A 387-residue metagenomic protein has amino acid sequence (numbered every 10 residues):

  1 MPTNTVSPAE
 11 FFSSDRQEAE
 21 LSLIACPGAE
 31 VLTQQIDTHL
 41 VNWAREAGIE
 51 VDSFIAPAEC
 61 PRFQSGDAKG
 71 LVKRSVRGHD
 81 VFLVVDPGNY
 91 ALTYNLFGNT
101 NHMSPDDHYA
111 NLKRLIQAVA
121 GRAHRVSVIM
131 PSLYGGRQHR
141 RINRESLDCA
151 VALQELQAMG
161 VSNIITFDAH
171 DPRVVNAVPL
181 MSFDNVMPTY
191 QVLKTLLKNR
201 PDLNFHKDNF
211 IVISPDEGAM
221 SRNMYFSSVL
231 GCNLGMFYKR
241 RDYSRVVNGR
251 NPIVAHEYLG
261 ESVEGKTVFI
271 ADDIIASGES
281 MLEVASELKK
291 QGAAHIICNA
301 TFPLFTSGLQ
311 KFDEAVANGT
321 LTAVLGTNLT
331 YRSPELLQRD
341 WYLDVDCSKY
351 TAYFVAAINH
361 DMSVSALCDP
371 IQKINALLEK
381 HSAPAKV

Functional and structural regions predicted by a protein language model:
M1-V387: PRPP-associated nucleotide enzymes
